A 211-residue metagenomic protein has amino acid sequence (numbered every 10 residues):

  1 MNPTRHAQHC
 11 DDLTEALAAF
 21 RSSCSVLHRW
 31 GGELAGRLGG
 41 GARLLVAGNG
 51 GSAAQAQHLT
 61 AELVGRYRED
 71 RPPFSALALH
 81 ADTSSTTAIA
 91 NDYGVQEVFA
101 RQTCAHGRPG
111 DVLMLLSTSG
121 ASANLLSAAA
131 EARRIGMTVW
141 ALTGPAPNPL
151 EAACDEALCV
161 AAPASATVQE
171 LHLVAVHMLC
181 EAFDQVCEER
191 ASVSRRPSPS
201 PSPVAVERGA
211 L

Functional and structural regions predicted by a protein language model:
M1-S22: Generic N-terminal amphipathic, Lys/Arg-enriched alpha-helix
H6, L27-W30, A56: Hydrophobic packing residues in well-ordered alpha-helices of helical domains and bundles
A19-G40: A short, well-structured juxtamembrane/interface segment
L44-L45, V139: Hydrophobic beta-strand scaffold residues
S52, Q57-E189, V193: Glycine-rich phosphate-binding loops that contact phosphosugars or nucleotide phosphates
P199-P201: Compositionally biased, low-complexity intrinsically disordered regions
E207-R208: A cross-taxon signal for low-complexity, glycine/charged-rich
